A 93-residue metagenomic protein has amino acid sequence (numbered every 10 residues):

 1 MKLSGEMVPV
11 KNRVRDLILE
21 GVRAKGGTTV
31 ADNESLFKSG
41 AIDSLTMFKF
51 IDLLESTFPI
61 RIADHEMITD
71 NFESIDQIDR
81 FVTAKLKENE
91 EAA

Functional and structural regions predicted by a protein language model:
K2-I42, T46-I51, S56-A93: Phosphopantetheine-dependent thiolation modules in NRPS/PKS and related acyl-activating systems
